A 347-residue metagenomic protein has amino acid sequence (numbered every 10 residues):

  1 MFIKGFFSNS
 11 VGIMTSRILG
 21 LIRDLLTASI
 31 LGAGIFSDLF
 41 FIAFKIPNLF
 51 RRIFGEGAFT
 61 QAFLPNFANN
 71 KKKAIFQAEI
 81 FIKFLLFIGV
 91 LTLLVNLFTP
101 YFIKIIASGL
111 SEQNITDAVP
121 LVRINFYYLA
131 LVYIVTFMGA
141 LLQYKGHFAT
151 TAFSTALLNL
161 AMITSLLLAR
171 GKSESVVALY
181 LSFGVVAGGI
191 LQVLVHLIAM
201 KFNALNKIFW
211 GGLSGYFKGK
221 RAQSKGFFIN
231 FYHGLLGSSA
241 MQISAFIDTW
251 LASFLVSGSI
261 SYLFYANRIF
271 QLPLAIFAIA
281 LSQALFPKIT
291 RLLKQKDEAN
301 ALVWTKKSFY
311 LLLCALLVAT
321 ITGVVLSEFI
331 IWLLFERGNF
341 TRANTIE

Functional and structural regions predicted by a protein language model:
M1-E347: Membrane-embedded alpha-helical bundles of multi-pass transporters/translocases, especially carrier/permease families
